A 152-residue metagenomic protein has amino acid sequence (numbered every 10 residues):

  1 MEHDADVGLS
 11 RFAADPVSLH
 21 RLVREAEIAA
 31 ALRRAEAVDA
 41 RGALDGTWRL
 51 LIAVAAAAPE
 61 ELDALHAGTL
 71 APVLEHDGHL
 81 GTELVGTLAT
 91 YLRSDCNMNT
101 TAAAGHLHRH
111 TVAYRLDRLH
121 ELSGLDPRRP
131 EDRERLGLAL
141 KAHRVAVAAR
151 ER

Functional and structural regions predicted by a protein language model:
M1-R152: Cytosolic nucleotide-utilizing catalytic cores of signal-transduction proteins
